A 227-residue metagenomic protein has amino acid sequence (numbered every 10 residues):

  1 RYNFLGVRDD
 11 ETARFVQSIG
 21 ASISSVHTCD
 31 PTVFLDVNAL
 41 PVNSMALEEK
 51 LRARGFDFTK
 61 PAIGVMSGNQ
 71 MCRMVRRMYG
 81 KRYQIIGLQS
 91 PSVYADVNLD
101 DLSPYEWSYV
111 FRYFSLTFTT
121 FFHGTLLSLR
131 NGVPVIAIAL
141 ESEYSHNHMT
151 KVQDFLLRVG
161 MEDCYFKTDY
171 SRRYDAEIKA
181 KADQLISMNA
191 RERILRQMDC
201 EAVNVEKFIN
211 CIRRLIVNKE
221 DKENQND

Functional and structural regions predicted by a protein language model:
R1-D227: Active-site anion-handling motifs in enzyme catalytic cores
